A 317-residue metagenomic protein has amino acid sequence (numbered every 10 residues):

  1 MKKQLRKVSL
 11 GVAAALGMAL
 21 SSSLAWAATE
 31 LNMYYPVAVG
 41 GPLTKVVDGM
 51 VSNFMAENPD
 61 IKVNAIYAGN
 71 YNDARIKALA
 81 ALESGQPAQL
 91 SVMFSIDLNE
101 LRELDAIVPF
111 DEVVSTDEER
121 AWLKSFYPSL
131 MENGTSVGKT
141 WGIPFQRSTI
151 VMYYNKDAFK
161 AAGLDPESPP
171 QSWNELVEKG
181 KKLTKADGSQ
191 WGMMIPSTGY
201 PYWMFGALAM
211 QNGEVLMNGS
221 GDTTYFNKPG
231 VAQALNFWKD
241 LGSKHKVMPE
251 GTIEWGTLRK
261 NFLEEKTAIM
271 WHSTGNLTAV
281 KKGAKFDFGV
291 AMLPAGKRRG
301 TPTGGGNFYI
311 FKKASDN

Functional and structural regions predicted by a protein language model:
G11-S22: Bacterial N-terminal signal peptides
A13, A25-A106, T116-W122, P166 (+3 more regions): Conserved N-terminal structural module of periplasmic/extracytoplasmic solute-binding proteins
A56-E57, A162, N236, D240-P249 (+1 more regions): Extracytoplasmic/periplasmic substrate-recognition and gating elements
R75-Q86, L104, A158-F159, V177-K182 (+2 more regions): Short helices/loops that flank or line small-molecule/ion binding pockets
S95-V151, V177, M204-A207, Q211-N212 (+1 more regions): Hinge/lid segment of periplasmic solute-binding proteins
L98-L101, S273-F286: A ligand-binding cleft/hinge motif common to bilobed small-molecule-binding domains
D111-F126, P169-Q171, W191-I195, E214-Q233 (+2 more regions): Short, solvent-exposed loop/beta-turn-alpha elements that line the ligand-binding surface or hinge of extracytoplasmic
V177-T184, S220-G251: Glycine-centered hinge/linker elements that transmit conformational signals in sensory and ligand-binding systems
